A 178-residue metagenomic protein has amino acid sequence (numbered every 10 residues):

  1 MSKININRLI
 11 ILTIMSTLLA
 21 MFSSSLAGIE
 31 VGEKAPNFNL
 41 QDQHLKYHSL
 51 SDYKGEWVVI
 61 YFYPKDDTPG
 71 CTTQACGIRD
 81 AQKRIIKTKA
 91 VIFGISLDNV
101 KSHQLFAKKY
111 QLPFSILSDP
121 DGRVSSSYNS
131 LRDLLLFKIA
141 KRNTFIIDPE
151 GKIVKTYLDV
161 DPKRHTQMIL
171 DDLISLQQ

Functional and structural regions predicted by a protein language model:
I6-N37: N-proximal helix/coil linker or "cap" segments that precede and/or mark the start of modular domains
I29, D42-Q43, I147-D148: Short, acidic, Ser/Thr-enriched surface-loop or helix-capping motifs
A35-P36, W57, K141-N143: Short loop/turn microsegments at loop-to-beta-strand junctions
F38-W57: A short beta-strand-turn-helix
S51-T72: Short active-site neighborhood of thiol/selenol oxidoreductases, capturing the structured segment around
T72-L112, R123-V124: Structural microenvironment flanking redox-active thiols in thiol-disulfide oxidoreductases
I139-Q178: Thiol-/selenol-based redox modules, centered on thioredoxin-like and closely related oxidoreductase domains
